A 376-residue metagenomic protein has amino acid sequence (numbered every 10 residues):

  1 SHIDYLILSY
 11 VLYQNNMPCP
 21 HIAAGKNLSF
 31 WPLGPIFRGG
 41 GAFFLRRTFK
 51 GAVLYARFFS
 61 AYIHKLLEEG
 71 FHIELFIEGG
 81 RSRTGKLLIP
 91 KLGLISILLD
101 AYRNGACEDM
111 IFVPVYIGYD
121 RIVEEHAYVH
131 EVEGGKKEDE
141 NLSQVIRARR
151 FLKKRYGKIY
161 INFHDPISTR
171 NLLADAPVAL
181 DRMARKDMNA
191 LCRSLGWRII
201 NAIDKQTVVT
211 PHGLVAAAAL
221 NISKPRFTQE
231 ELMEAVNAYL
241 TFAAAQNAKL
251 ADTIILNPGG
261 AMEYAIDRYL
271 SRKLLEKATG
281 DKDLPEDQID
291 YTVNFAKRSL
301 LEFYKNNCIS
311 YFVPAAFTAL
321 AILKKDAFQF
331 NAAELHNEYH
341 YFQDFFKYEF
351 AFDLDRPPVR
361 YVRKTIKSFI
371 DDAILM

Functional and structural regions predicted by a protein language model:
S1-M376: Membrane-interfacial terminal anchoring regions of lipid-handling membrane enzymes
